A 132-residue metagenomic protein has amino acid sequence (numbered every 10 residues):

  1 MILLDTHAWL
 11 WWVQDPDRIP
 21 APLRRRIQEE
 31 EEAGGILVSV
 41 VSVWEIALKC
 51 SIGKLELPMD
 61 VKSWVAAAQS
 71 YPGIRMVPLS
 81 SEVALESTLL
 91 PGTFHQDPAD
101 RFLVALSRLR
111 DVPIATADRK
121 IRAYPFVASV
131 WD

Functional and structural regions predicted by a protein language model:
M1-V38, I52-A66, R110, Y124 (+1 more regions): Short, well-structured N-terminal submotif of metal-dependent ribonuclease cores
D15-P16, K49, Y71, L90 (+1 more regions): Residue-level signal for well-ordered alpha-helical positions
I46: Phosphate/NTP-binding elements of NTP-utilizing enzymes
E56-K62, Y71-R119, V130-D132: Active-site neighborhoods of divalent-metal-dependent phosphate/nucleic-acid chemistry enzymes
I121-V127: Short loop/helix-cap segments at secondary-structure boundaries that form the rim of catalytic
